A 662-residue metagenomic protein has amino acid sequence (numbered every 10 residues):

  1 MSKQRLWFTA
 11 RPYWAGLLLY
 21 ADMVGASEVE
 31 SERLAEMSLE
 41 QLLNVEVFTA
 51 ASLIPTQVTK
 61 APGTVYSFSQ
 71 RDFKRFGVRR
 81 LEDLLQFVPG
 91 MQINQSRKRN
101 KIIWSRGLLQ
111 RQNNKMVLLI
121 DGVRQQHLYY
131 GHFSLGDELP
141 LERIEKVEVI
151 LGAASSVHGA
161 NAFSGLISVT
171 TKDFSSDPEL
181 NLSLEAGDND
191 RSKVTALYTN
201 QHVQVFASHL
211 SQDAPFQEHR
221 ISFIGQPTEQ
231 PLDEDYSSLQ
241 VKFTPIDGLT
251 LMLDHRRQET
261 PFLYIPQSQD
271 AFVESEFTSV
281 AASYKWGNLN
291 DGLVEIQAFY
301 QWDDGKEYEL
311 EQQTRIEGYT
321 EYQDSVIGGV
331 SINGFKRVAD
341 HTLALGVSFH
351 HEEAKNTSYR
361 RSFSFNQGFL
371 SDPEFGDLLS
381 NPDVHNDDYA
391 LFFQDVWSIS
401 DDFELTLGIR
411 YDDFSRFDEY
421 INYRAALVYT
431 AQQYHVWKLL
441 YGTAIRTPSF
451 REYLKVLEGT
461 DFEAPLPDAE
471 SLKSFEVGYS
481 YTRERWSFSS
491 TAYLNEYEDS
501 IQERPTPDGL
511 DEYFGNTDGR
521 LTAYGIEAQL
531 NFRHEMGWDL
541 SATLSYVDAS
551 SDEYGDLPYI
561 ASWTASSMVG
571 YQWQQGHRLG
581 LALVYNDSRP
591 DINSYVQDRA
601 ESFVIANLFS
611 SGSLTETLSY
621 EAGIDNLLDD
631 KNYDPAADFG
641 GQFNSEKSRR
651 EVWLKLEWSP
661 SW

Functional and structural regions predicted by a protein language model:
S27-K74: Short, acidic, small-residue-rich periplasmic hinge/interaction motif at the N-terminus of Gram-negative outer-membrane
R33, V123-L151: Short acidic/polar hinge/loop motifs at secondary-structure boundaries that mediate gating or recognition
A50-Y66, E82, Q86-V123: Extracytoplasmic beta-strand/coil segments of soluble accessory domains associated with Gram-negative outer-membrane
S156, S168, S175-D177, A196-V273 (+2 more regions): Periplasmic-side early beta-strands and strand-to-turn transitions of outer-membrane beta-barrels
V205, K242-Q258, E276-E419, T430-Q432 (+3 more regions): Face-selective signature of the C-terminal outer-membrane beta-barrel domain
S268-G287, Q323, S380-D387, T430 (+7 more regions): Outer-membrane beta-barrel signature, preferentially recognizing the C-terminal barrel domain of Gram-negative
S398-L405, F488, A492-E496, N516-S594 (+1 more regions): Gram-negative outer-membrane beta-barrel transporters
E498, S588-P590, S611-W662: C-terminal beta-signal and adjacent terminal beta-strands/loops of Gram-negative outer-membrane beta-barrel proteins
